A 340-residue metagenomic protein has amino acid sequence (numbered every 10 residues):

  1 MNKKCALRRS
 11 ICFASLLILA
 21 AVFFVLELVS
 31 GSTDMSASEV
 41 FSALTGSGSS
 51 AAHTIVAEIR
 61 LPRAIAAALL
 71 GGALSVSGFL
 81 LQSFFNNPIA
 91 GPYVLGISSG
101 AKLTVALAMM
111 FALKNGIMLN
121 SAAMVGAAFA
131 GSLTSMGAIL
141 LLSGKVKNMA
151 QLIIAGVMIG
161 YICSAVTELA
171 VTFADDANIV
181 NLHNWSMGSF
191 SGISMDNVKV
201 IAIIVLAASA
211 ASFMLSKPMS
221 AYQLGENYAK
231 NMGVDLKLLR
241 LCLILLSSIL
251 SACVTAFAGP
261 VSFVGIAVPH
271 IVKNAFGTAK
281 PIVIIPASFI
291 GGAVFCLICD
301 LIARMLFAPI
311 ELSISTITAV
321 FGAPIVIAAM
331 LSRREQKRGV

Functional and structural regions predicted by a protein language model:
M1-V340: Alpha-helical transmembrane segments in inner-membrane proteins
